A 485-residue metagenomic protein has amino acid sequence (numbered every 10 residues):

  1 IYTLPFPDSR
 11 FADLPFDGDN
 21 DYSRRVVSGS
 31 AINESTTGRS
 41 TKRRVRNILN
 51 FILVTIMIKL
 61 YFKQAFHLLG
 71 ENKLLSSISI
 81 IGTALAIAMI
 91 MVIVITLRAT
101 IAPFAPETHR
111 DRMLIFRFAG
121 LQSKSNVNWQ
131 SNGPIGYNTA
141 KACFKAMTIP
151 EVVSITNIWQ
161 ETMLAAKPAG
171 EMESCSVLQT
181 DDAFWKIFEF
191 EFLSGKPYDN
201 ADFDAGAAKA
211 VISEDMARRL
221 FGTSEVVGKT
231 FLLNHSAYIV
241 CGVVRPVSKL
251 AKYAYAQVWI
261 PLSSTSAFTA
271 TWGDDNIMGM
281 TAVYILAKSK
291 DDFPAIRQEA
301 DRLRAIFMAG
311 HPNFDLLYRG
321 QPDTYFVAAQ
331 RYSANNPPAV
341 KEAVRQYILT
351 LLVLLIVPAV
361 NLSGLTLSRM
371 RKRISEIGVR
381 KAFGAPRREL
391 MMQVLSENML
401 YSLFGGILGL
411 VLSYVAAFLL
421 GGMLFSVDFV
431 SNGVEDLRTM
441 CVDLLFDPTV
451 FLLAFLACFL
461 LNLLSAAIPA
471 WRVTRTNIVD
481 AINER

Functional and structural regions predicted by a protein language model:
I1-T3, T41-N47, D181-P197, A208-P337: Mid-to-C-terminal secondary-structure elements that act as membrane-proximal/extracytoplasmic interface segments
T3, Y22, E34-Y61, R472-R485: Feature of multi-pass inner-membrane transport and sensor proteins that recognizes transmembrane helices together
R10, V94-E225, L232-Y238, G422 (+1 more regions): Structured, solvent-exposed hinge/loop segments at the ends of secondary-structure elements
T37, T41-K42, R46-L60, H67 (+4 more regions): Membrane-helix entry/capping segments
Y61, P103, D447-R485: C-terminal membrane-exit region of the final transmembrane helix in multipass inner-membrane proteins
L68-I101, G406: Short, strongly hydrophobic transmembrane alpha-helices
L74-I78, G82-L85, S375-G421, L453 (+2 more regions): Transmembrane alpha-helical interface segments in multi-pass membrane proteins
T350-I377, L390, L464, P469: A hydrophobic alpha-helix feature that marks transmembrane segments and, especially, their cytosolic C-terminal ends
